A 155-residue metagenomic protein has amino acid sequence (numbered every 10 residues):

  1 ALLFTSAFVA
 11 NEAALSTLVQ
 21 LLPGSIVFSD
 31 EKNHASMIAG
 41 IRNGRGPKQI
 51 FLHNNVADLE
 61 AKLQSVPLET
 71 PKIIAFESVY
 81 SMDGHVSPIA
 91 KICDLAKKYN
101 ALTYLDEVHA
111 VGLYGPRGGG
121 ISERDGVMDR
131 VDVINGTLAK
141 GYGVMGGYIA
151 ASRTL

Functional and structural regions predicted by a protein language model:
A1-A13: Short loop-beta-helix segment that forms the pyridoxal 5′-phosphate
T17-A35: Conserved PLP-anchoring active-site segment centered on the Schiff-base-forming lysine
F28, I73-A75, Y104, N135 (+1 more regions): Structural motif
A35, M82, L105, V111-G112: Catalytic P-loop NTPase motifs of RecA-like helicase/translocase cores
N43-R45, Y99, R130: Short, structured coil segments at secondary-structure junctions
Q49, H53-L105: Active-site phosphate-binding strand-loop segment of PLP-dependent enzymes
R117, E123-L155: Active-site PLP attachment segment
